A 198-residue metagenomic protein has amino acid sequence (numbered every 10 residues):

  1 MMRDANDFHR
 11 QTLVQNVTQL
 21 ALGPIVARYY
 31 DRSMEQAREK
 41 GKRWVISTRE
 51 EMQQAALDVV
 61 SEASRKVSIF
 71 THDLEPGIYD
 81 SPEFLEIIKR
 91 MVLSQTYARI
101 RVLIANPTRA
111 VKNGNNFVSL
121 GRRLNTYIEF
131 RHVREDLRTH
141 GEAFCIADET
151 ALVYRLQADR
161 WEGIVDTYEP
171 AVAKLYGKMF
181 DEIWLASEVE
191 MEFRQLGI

Functional and structural regions predicted by a protein language model:
M1-S68, D73-I198: PLD/PLD-like phosphodiesterase catalytic module centered on the HKD motif
